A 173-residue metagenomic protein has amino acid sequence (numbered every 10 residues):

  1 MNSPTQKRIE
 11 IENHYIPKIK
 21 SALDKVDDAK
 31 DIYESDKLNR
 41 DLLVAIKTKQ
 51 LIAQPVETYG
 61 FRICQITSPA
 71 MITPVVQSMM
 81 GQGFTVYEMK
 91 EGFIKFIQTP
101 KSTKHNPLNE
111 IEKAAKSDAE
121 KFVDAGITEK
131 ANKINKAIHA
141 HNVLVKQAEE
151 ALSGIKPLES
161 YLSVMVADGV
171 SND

Functional and structural regions predicted by a protein language model:
M1-D173: Terminus-proximal functional modules
